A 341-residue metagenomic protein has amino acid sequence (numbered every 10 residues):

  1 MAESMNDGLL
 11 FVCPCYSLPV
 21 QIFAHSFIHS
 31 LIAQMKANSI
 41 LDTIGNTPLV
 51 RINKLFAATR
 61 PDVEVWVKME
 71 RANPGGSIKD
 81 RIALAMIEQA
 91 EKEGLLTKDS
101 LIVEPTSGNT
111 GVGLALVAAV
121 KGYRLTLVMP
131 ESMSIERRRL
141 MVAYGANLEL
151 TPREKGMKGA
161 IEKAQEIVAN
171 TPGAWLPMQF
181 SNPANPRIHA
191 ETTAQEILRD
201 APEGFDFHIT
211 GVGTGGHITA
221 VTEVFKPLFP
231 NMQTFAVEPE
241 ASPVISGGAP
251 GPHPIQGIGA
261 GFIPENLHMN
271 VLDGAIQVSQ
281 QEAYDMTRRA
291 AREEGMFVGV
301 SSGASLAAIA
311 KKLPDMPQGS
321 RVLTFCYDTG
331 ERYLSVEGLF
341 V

Functional and structural regions predicted by a protein language model:
N6-D7: Acidic/polar hotspots within intrinsically disordered regions
C13-C15: Cysteine-centered motifs
S17-L18, F23-S30: Intrinsic disorder
L31-V341: PLP-dependent amino-acid enzyme catalytic core
